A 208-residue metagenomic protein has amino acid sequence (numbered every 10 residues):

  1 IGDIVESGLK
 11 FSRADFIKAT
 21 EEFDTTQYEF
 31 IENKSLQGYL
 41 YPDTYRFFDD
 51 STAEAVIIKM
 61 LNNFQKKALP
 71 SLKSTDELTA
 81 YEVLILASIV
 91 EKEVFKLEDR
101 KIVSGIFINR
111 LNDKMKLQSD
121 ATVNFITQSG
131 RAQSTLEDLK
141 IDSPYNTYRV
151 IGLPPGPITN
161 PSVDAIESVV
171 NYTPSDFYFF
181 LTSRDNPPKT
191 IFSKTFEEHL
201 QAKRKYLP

Functional and structural regions predicted by a protein language model:
G2-G8: Membrane-embedded segments
G8-I17: Short secondary-structure capping/junction motifs at helix and strand boundaries
L9-K10, E22-P208: Bacterial extracytoplasmic/cell-wall-associated proteins, especially those involved in peptidoglycan
